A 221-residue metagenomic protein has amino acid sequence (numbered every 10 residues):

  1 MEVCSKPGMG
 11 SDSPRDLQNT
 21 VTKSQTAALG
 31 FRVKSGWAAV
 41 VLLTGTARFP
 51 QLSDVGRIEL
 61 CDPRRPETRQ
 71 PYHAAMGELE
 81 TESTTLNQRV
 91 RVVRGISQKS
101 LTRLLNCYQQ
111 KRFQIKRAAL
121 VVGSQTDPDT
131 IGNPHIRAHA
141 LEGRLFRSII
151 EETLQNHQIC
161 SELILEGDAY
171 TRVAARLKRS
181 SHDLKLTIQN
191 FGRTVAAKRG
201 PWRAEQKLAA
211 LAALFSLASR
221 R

Functional and structural regions predicted by a protein language model:
V3, G10-R221: Phosphate- and other anionic-substrate recognition elements at nucleic-acid/protein interfaces
